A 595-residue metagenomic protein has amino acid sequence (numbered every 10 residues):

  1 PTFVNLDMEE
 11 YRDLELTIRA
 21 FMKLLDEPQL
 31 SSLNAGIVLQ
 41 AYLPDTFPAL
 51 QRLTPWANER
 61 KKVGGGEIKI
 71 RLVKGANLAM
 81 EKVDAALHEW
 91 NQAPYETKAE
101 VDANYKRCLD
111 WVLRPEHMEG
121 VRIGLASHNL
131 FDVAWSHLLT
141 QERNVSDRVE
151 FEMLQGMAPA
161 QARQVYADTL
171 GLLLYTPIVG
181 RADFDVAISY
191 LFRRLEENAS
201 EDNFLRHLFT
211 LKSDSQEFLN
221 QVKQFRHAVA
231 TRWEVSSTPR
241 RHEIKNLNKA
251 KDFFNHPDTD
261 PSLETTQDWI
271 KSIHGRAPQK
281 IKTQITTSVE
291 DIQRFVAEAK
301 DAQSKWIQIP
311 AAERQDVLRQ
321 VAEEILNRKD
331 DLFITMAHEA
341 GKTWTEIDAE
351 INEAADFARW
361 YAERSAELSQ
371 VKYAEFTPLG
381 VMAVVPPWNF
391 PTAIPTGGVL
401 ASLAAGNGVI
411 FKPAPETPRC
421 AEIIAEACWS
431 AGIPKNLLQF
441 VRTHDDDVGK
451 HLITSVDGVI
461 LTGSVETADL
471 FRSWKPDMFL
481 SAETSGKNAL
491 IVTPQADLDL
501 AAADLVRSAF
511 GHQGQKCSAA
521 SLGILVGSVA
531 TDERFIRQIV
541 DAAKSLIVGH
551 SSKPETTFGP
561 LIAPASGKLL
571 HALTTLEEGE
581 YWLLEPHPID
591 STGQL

Functional and structural regions predicted by a protein language model:
P1-A250: Positively charged, amphipathic and often flexible ligand-engagement surfaces
N5-E9, V38-Q40, R71-V73, R122-H128 (+15 more regions): Generic beta-strand/beta-sheet core signal
D7-E10, L39-L43, Y95-D102, I123-A126 (+20 more regions): Hydrophobic alpha-helical scaffolding
Y11-L16, L43-P48, N77-K82, L130-W135 (+15 more regions): Flexible loop/turn segments at secondary-structure boundaries
L25, A57, K61, A199 (+16 more regions): Structural signal for hydrophobic packing residues in well-ordered secondary-structure cores of soluble enzyme domains
L170, R181-E323, N327, I334 (+5 more regions): Terminal low-complexity tails and localization/encapsulation signals of metabolic enzymes
S365-A503, R507, D532, Q538: Rossmann-like NAD(P) dinucleotide-binding subdomain of oxidoreductase/dehydrogenase enzymes
A427-S430, S455-G458, V465-L595: ALDH superfamily catalytic-core signature
